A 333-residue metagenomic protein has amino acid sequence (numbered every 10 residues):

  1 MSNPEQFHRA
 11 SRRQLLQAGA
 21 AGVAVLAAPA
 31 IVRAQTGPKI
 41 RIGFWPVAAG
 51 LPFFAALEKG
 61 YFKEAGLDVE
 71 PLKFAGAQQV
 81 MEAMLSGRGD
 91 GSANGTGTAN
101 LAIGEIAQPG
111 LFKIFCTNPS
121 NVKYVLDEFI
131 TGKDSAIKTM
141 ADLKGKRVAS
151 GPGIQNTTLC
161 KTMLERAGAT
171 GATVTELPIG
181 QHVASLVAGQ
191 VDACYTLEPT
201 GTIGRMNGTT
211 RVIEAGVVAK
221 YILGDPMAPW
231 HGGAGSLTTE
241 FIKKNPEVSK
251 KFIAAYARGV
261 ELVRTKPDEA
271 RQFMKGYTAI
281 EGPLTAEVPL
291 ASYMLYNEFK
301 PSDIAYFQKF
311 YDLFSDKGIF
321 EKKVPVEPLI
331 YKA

Functional and structural regions predicted by a protein language model:
M1-S11, A21-V25: N-terminal secretory signal peptides
A30-A34: Sec/Tat signal peptide C-region and signal peptidase I cleavage site
Q35-A167, T173-L177, S185, D192-E198 (+1 more regions): Short, glycine-/small- and polar/acidic-enriched structural segments that line small-molecule recognition paths
E64, V122, V217-A228, M294-I304: Short, solvent-exposed loop/beta-turn-alpha elements that line the ligand-binding surface or hinge of extracytoplasmic
P71-K73, Q79, G208-R211, G233 (+1 more regions): N-terminal secretory/targeting leader peptides
G97, Q181-F273: Pocket-lining segment of extracytoplasmic ligand-binding domains
I242-I319: Secondary-structure end/capping motifs
Y311-A333: Conserved C-terminal helix/tail region of periplasmic/extracytoplasmic solute-binding proteins
